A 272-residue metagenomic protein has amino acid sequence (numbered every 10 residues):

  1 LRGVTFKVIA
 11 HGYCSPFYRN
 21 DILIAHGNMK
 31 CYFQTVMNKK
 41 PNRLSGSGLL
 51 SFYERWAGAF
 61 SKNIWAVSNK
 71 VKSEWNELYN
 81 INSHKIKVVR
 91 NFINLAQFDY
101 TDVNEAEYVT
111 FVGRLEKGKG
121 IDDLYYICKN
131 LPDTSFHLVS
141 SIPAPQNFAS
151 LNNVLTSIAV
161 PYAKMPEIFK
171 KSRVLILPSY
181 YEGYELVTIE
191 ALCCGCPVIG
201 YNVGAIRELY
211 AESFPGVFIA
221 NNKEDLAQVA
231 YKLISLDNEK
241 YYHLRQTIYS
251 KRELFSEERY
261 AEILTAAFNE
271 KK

Functional and structural regions predicted by a protein language model:
R43-I64: Membrane-proximal helix-turn-helix segments that form the acceptor-binding/catalytic region of lipid-linked
W65, D102-K119, Y125-L131, H137-V139: Conserved donor-binding/catalytic core segment of Leloir-type glycosyltransferases
K70, F92: Carbohydrate-associated surface elements
P145-P166: Nucleotide-activated donor-binding/catalytic signature segment of Leloir-type glycosyltransferases, i.e., the conserved
E167-S172: Short alpha-helical donor nucleotide-sugar binding micro-motif in glycosyltransferases
Y180: Aromatic "clamp/platform" in nucleotide-sugar-dependent glycosyltransferases that forms part of the donor/acceptor
P197-G200: Short hydrophobic beta-strand element within catalytic cores of glycosyltransferases and related nucleotide-activated
G216-E224, K232-N238: Conserved acidic donor-binding segment of nucleotide-sugar-dependent glycosyltransferases
